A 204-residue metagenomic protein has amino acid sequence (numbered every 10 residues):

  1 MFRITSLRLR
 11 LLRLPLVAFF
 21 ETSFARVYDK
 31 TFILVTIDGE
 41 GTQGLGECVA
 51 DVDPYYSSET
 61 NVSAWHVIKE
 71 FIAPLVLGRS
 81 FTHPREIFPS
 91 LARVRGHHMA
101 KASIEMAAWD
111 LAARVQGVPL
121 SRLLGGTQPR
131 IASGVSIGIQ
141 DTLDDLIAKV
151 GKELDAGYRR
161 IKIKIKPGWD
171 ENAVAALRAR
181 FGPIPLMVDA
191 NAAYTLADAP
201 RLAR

Functional and structural regions predicted by a protein language model:
F2-L186, N191-P200: N-terminal capping/lid subdomain adjacent to the active-site entrance of alpha/beta enzymes
L202-R204: Active-site core of metal-dependent hydrolases
